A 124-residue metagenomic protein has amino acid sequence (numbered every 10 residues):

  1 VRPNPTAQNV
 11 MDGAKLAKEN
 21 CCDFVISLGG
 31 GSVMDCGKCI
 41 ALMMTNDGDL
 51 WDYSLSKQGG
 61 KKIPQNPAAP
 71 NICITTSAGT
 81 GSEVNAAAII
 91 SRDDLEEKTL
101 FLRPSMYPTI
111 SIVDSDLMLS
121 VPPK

Functional and structural regions predicted by a protein language model:
V1-D49: N-terminal small/polar loop signature for handling phosphorylated ligands or for N-terminal nucleophile
D47-K124: A glycine/threonine-rich phosphate-anchoring loop and its flanking beta-alpha core in nucleotide/phosphate-binding
